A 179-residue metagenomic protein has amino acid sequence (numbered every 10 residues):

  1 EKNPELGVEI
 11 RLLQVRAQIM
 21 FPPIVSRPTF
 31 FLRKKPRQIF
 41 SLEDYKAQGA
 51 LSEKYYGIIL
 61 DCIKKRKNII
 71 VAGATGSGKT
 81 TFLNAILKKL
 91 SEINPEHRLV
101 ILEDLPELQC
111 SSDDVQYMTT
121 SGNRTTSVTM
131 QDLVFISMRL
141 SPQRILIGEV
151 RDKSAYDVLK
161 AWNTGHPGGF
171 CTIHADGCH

Functional and structural regions predicted by a protein language model:
E1-K65: P-loop NTP-binding catalytic core
R66-A72, T81, A85-H179: Switch/coupling sub-region of P-loop NTPases
T75: Anionic-ligand-binding alpha/beta catalytic cores of soluble enzymes and soluble regulatory domains that recognize
G78: Conserved glycine(s) of the Walker
